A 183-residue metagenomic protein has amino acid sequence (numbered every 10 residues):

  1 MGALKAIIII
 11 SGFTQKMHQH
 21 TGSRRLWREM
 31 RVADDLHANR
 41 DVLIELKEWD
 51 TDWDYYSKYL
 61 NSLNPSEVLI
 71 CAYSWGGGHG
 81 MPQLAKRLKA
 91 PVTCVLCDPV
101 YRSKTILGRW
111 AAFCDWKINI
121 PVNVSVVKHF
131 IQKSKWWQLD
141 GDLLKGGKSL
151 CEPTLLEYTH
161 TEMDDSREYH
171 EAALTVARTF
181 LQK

Functional and structural regions predicted by a protein language model:
M1, T21, L107, D140 (+1 more regions): Feature targets compositionally biased, intrinsically disordered low-complexity regions with long contiguous runs
G2-S66: Active-site catalytic motif of lipid deacylating hydrolases and related acyltransferases
L4, I10-S11, M81, V176 (+1 more regions): Extended, folded domain segments that form the structural surfaces/walls around functional sites
K5, Y56-G141: Serine-dependent carboxylesterase/thioesterase catalytic core of lipase-like alpha/beta-hydrolase/SGNH enzymes
R31-L46, P65-S66, K86-C94, V122-V126 (+1 more regions): Structural alpha-beta junctions
D115-K183: C-terminal catalytic-base region of ester-bond hydrolases, centering on the histidine of the charge-relay
